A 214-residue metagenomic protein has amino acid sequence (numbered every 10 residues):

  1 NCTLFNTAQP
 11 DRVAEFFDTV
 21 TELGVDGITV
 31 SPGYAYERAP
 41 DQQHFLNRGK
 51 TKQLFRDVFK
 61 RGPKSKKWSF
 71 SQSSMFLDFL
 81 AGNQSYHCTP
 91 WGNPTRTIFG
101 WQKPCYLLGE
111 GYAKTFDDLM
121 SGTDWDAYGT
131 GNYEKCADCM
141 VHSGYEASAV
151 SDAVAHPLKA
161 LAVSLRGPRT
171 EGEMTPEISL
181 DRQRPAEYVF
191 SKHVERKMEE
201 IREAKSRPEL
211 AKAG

Functional and structural regions predicted by a protein language model:
N1-T89, I98, L107, V150-D152 (+3 more regions): Radical SAM enzyme [4Fe-4S]-AdoMet core and its adjacent flexible, acidic and glycine-rich loops/tails across
Q102-G214: Flexible mid-to-C-terminal extensions adjoining Fe-S/redox cofactors in radical SAM and related proteins
